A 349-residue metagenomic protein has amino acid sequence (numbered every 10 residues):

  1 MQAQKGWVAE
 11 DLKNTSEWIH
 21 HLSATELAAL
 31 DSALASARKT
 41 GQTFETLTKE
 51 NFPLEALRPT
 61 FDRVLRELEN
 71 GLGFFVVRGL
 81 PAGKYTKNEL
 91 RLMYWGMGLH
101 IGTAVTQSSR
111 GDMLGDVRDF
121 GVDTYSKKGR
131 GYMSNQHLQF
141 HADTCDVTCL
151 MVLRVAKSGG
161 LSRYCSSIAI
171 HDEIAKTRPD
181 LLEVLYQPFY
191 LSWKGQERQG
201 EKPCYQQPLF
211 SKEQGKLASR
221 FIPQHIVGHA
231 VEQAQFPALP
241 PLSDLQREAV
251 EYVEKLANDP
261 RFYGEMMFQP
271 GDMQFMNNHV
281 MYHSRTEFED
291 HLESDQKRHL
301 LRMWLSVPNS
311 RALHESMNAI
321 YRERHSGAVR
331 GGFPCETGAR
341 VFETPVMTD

Functional and structural regions predicted by a protein language model:
M1-V64, N70, F75, G79-K84 (+4 more regions): Active-site environment of non-heme Fe oxygenases that use a 2-His-1-carboxylate facial triad
N88-W95, C165-S166: "Short basic amphipathic alpha-helical interaction patches in structured regions
Y94-A104: A short alpha->loop->secondary-structure connector
